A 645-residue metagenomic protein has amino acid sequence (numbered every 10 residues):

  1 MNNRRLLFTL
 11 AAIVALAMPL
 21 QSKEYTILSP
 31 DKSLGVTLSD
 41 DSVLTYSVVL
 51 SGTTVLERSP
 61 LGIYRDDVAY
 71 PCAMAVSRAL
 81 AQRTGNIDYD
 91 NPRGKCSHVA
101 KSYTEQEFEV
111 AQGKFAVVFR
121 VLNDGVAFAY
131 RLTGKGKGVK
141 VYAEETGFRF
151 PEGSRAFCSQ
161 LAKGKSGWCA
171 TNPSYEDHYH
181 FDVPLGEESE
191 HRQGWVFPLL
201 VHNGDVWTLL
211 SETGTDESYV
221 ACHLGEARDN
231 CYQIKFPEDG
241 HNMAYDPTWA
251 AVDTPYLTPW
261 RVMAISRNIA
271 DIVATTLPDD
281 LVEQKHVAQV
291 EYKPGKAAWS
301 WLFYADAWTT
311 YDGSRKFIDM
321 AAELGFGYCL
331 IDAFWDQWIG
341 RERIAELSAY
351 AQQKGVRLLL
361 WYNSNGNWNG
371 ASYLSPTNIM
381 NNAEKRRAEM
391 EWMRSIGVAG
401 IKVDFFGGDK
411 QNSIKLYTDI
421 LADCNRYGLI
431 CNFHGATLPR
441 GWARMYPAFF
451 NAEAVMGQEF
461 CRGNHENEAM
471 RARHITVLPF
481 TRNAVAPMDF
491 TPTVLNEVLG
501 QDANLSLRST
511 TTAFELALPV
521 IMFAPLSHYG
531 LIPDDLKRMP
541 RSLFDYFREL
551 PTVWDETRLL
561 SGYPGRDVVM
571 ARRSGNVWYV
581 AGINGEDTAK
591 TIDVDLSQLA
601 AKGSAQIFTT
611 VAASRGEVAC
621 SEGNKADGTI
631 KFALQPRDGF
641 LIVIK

Functional and structural regions predicted by a protein language model:
M1-F8: Bacterial N-terminal signal peptides that target proteins for export
T9-A17: Bacterial N-terminal signal peptides
E24-A274, R615-E617: N-terminal accessory beta-strand-rich subdomains and adjacent acidic, glycine-rich linkers that precede catalytic cores
F108, L531-Y579, I583, A613-C620: Glycan-recognition and catalytic regions of carbohydrate-active enzymes
W249, D253-Y328: An acidic-aromatic substrate-binding cleft motif
D332-T511: Aromatic- and carboxylate-enriched substrate-binding clefts and catalytic-loop regions of carbohydrate-active enzymes
Y563-A600, R637-V643: Carbohydrate-binding surface patches
E622-K645: C-terminal beta-strand-rich structural cap/linker in extracellular carbohydrate-active enzymes
